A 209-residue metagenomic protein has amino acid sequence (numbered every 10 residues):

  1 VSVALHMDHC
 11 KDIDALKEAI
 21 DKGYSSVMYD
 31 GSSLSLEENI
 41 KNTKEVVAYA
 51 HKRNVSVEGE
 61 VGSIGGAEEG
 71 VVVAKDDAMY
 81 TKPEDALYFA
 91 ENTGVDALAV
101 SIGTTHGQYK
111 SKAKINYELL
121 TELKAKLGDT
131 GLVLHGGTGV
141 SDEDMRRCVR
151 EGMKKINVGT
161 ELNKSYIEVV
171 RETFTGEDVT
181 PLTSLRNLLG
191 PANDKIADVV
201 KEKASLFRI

Functional and structural regions predicted by a protein language model:
V1-V3: Metabolite-binding pocket within alpha/beta catalytic cores that recognizes anionic/polar moieties
H9-T130, D142-M153, R171-E172, E202-R208: Alpha/beta enzyme core
G62, G137, E161: An acidic- and aromatic-residue-enriched active-site/binding cleft used to recognize and process polar
G103-T105, L134-T138, V158: Glycine-rich beta-strand-to-loop/alpha-helix junction loops that act as flexible
S141-I209: C-terminal alpha-helical cap/extension of soluble enzyme domains
